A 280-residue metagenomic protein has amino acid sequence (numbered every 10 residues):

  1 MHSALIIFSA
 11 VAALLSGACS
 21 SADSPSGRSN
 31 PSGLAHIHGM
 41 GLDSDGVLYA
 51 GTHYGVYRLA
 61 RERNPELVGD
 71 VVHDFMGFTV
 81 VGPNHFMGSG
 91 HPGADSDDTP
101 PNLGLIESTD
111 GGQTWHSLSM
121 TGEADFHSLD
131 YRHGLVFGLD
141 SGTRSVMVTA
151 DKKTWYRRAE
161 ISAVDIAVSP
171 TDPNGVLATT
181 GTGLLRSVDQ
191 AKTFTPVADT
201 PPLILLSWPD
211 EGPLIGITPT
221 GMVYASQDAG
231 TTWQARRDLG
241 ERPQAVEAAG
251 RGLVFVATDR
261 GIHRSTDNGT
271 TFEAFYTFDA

Functional and structural regions predicted by a protein language model:
H2-L5, L15-A280: Extracellular glycan-interacting surfaces
S9-V11: Hydrophobic helical h-region of N-terminal Sec-dependent signal peptides in bacterial secretory/periplasmic proteins
